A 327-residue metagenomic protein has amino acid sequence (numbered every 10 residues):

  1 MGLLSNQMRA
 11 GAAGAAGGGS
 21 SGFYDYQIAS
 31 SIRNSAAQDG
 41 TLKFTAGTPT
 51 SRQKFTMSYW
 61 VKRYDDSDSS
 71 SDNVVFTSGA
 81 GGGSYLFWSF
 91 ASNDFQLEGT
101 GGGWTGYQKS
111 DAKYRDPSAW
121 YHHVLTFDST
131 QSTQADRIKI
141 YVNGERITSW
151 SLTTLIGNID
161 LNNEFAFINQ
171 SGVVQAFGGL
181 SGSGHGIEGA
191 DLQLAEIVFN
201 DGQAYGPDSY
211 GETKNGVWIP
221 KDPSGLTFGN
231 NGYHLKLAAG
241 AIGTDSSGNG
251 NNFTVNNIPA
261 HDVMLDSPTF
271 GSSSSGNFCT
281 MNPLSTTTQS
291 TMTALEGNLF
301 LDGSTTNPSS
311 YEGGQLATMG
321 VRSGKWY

Functional and structural regions predicted by a protein language model:
N6-Q53, G101-T105, S171-A176, H261 (+2 more regions): Low-complexity, glycine/proline/serine-rich flexible segments
G17-A204, V217-I242: Extracellular glycan-associated modules
V61-D72, T305-Y327: Secretory/extracellular carbohydrate-interaction modules and structurally similar beta-sandwich "look-alikes"
G157-D160, N256, M264, R322: N-terminal non-cleavable signal-anchor helices
G189-A195, G225-M292: Glycine-rich (often Gly-Gly/Gly-Pro-rich) flexible segments and glycine-rich loop motifs, frequently accented by
Q203-E212: Charged, gly/pro-enriched flexible loop segments at helix/strand junctions
E212-K214, T254: Low-complexity Ser/Thr/Gly/Asn-rich repetitive segments
